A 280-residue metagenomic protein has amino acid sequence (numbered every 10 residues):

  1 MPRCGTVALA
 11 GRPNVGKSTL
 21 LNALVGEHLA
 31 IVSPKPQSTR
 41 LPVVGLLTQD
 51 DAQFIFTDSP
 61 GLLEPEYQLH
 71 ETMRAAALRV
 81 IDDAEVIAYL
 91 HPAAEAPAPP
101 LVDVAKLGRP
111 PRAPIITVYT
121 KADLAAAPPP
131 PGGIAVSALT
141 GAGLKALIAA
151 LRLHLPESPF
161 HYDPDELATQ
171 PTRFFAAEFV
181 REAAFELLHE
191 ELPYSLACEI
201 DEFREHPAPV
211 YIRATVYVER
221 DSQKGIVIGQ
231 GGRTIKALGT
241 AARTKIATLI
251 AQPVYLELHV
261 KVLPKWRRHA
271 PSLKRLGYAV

Functional and structural regions predicted by a protein language model:
M1-V86, H91: Conserved G1/Walker A P-loop phosphate-binding module
G16, G143, T234: Conserved glycine(s) of the Walker
N22, L41, G45, A75-D82 (+10 more regions): Solvent-exposed alpha-helical segments within well-ordered globular domains of core cellular machineries
E27, L46, D50, V80-I87 (+6 more regions): Conserved, well-folded catalytic cores of nucleic-acid-processing and energy-transducing macromolecular machines
T39, L62-E64, A96-P97, A125-A126 (+1 more regions): Catalytic P-loop NTPase motifs of RecA-like helicase/translocase cores
L46-F54, E71-A135, L187, R204-A208: Conserved C-terminal guanine-recognition region of P-loop GTPase G domains, centered on the G4
R112-T172: Canonical P-loop GTPase G-domain recognition
T172-V280: P-loop NTP-binding site
